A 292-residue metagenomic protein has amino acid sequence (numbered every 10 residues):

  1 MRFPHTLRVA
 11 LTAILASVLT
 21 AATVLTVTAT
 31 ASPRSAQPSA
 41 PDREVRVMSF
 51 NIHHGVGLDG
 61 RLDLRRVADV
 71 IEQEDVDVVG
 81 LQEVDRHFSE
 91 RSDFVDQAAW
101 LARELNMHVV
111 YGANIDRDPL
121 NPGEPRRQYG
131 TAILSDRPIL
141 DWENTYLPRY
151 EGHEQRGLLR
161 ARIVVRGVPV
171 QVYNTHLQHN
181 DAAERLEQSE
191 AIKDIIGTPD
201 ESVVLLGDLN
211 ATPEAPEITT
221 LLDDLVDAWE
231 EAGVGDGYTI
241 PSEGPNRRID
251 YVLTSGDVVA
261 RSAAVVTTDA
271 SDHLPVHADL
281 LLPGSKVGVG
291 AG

Functional and structural regions predicted by a protein language model:
R2-T23, V27-V78, E90, R103 (+1 more regions): Active-site regions of metal-assisted phosphoester/phosphodiester hydrolases, unifying DNase/endonuclease modules
V79-E83: Acidic beta-strand-to-loop metal/phosphate-binding motif
R86-W100: Membrane-embedded segments
